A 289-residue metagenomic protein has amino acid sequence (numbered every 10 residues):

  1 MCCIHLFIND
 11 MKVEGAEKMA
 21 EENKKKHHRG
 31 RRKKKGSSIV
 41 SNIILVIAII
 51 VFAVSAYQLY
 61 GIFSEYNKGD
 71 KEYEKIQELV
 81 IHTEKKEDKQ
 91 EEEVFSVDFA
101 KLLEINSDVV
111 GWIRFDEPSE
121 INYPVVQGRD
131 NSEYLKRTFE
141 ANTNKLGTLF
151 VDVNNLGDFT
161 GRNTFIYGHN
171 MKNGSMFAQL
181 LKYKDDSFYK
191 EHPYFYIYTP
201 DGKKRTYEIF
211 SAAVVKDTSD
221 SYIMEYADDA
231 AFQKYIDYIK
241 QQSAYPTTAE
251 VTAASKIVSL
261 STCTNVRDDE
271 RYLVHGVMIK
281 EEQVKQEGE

Functional and structural regions predicted by a protein language model:
M1-T83, C263: Gram-positive cell-envelope targeting signals
F52-E289: Solvent-exposed, non-transmembrane regions of membrane-associated and secreted proteins
